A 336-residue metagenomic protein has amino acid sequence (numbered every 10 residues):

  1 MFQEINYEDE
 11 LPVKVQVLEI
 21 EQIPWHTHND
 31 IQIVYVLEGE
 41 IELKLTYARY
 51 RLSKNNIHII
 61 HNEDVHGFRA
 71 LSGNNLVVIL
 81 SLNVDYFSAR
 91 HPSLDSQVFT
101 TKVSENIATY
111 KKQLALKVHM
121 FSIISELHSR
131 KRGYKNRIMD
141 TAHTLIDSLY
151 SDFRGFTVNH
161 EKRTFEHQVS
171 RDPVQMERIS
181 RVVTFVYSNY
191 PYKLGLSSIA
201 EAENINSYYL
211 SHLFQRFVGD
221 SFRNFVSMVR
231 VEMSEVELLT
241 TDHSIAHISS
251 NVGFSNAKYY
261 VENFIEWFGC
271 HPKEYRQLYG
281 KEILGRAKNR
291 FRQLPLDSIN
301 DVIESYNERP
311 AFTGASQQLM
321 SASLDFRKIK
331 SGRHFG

Functional and structural regions predicted by a protein language model:
F2, Y7-T101, N106-K111, S129-N136 (+1 more regions): N-terminal regulatory/effector-sensing and dimerization cores that precede helix-turn-helix DNA-binding domains
L37, K117-K131, V183, Y187-Y190 (+1 more regions): Regular secondary-structure segments
S104-K112, H128-I138, L149-T184, S188 (+4 more regions): Short, Lys/Arg-enriched, Trp-marked, Pro/Gly-tolerant hinge/linker segments that flank
M120-I124, A142-Y150, Q175, S211: Hydrophobic alpha-helical core bundles mediating ligand binding, dimerization, or RNAP-core interactions
Q168, F185-V229, H243, S249-L278: Basic/polar phosphate-binding segments, predominantly the helix-turn-helix DNA-binding elements of transcriptional
E262-G336: …primarily DNA-binding HTH/wHTH and HhH modules…
